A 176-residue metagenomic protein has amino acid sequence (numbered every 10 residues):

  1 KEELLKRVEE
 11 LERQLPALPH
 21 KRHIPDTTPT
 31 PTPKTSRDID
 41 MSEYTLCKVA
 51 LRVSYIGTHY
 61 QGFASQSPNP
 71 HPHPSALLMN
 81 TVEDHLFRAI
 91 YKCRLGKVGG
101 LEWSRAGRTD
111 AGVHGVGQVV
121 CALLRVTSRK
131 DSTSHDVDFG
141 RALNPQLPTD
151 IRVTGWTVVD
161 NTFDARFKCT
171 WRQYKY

Functional and structural regions predicted by a protein language model:
K1-K175: Structured-RNA-binding interfaces characteristic of tRNA pseudouridine synthases
